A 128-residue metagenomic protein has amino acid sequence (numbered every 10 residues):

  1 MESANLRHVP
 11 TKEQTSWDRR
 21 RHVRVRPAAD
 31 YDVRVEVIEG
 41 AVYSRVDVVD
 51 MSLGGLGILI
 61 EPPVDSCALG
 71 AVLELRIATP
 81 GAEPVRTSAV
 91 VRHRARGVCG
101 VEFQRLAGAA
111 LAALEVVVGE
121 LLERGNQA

Functional and structural regions predicted by a protein language model:
M1-L53, L59-E61, E115-A128: N-terminal helix initiation/capping motif
Y31-V37, L69-P84: Short conserved beta-strand and strand-loop elements enriched in small hydrophobics with frequent Asp/Gly
I38, L53-G54, R94-C99: Short, conserved beta-turn/loop elements at beta-strand boundaries and strand-helix junctions
G40-V42, G81-E83, G97: Short acidic/polar mixed-charge low-complexity motifs
S44-V46, R86-R92: Short beta-strand-centered aromatic/proline hotspots
D50, V91-A95, R105: A residue-level detector for short acidic-glycine micro-motifs
L56-I60, G97-L106: Short, solvent-exposed secondary-structure boundary/capping segments
C67-A78, L111-E123: Extended Gly/Ser/Thr-rich low-complexity repeat segments, especially those forming or decorating extracellular
